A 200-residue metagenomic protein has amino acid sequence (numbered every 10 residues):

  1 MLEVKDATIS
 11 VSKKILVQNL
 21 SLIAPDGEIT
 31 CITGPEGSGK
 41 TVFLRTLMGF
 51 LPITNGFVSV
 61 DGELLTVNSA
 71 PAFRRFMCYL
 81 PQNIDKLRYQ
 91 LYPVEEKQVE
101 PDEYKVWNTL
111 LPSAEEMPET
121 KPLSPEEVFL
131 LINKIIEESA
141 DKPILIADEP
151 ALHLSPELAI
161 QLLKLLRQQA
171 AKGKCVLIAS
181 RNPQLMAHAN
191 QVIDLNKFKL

Functional and structural regions predicted by a protein language model:
L2, L16-N19: Conserved structural motif at the start of ABC-family nucleotide-binding domains
I23-A24, A72: Conserved hydrophobic segment flanking the Walker A/P-loop of ABC-type ATPase nucleotide-binding domains
T33-P35: The feature captures the beta-strand-to-loop junction immediately N-terminal to the Walker
M48: Helix-to-loop junction immediately C-terminal to a conserved catalytic motif
G56-L64, F73: Conserved ABC transporter NBD signature motif
F76, L80-L110: Q-loop/switch helix immediately C-terminal to the Walker
S124-L145: GG-anchored amphipathic helix commonly corresponding to the ABC/SMC/Rad50 NBD signature/C-loop
I146-P150: Walker B catalytic motif
